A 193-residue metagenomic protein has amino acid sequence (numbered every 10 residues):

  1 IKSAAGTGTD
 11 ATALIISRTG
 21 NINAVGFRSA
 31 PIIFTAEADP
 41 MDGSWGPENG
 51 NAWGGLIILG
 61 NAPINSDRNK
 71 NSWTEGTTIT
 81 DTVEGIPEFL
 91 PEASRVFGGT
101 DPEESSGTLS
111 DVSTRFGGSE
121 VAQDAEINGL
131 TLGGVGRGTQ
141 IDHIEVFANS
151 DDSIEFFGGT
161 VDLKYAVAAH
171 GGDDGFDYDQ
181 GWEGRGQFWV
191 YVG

Functional and structural regions predicted by a protein language model:
I1-G193: Beta-strand/loop edge motif enriched in small/polar residues
